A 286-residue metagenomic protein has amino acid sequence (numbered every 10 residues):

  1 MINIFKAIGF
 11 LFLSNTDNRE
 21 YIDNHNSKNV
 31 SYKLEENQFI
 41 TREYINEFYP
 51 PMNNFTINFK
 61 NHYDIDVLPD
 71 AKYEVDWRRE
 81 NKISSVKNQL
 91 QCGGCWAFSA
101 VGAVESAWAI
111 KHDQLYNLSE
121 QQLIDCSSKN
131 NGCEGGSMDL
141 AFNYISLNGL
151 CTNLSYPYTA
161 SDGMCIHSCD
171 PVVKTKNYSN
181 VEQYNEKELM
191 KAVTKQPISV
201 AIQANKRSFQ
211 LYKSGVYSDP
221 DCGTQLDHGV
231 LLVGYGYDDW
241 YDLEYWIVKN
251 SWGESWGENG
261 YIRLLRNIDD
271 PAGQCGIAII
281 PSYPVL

Functional and structural regions predicted by a protein language model:
I4, L11-L286: Catalytic-core signature of thiol
